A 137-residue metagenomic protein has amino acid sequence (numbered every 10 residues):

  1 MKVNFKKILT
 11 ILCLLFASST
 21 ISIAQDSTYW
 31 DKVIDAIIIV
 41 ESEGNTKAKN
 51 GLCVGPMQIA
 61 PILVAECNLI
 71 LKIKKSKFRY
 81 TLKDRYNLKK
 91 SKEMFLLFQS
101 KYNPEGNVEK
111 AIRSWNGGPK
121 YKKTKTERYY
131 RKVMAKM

Functional and structural regions predicted by a protein language model:
M1-L9: Bacterial N-terminal signal peptides that target proteins for export
T10-S19: Bacterial N-terminal signal peptides
T20-D26: Sec/Tat signal peptide C-region and signal peptidase I cleavage site
T28-W30, N50, E105-G106: Extracellular/periplasmic catalytic domains that process cell-envelope and extracellular macromolecules
Y29-N45, I59, F95, K110-G117: Short, functionally critical alpha-helical segments immediately adjacent to catalytic or ligand/cofactor-binding
A36, K49-V64: Extracytoplasmic strand-loop-helix segments at the start of, or within, the mature domains of secreted/periplasmic
S42-A48, G118-R128: Secretory-pathway/luminal and periplasmic proteins that interact with or process carbohydrate-rich
P61-S114, P119-K122, Y130-M137: Alpha-helical segment that forms one wall of the substrate-binding/catalytic cleft in peptidoglycan-active domains
